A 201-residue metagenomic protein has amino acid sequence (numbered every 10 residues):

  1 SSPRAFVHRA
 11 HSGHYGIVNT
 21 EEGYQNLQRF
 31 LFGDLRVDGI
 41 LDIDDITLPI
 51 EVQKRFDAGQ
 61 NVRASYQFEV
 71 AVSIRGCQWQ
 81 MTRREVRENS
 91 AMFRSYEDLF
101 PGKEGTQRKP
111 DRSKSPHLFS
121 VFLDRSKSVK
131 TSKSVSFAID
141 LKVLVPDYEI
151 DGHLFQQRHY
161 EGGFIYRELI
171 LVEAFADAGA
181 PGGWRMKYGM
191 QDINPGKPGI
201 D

Functional and structural regions predicted by a protein language model:
S1-D201: Lipid deacylating catalytic domains
